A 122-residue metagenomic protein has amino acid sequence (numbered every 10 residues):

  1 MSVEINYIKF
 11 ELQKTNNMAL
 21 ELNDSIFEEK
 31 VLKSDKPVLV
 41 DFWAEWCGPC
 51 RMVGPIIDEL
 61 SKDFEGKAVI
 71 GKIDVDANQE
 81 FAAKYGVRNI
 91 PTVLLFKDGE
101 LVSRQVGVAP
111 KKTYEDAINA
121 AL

Functional and structural regions predicted by a protein language model:
S2-N17: Short, Lys/Arg-enriched N-terminal segments with co-localized hydrophobic residues within the first ~10-30 amino acids
M18, N23, W43, V69-G71: Conserved Rossmann-like nucleotide-binding pocket used by diverse enzymes that bind dinucleotide cofactors
L20-V38, Q79: A short beta-strand-turn-helix
D35-K36, F42-W46, N89: Short pre-active-site segment immediately N-terminal to redox-active cysteine/selenocysteine motifs in thiol-based
D35-P37, G54-I73: Conserved helix-turn-beta segment immediately C-terminal to the redox Cys motif in thioredoxin-like folds
F42-I56: Conserved redox-active cysteine motifs that mediate thiol-disulfide chemistry, especially di-cysteine Cys-X(1-2)-Cys
V75-F81: Structural microenvironment flanking redox-active thiols in thiol-disulfide oxidoreductases
L95-L122: Non-catalytic, surface beta->alpha helical segment in thiol-disulfide oxidoreductase systems
